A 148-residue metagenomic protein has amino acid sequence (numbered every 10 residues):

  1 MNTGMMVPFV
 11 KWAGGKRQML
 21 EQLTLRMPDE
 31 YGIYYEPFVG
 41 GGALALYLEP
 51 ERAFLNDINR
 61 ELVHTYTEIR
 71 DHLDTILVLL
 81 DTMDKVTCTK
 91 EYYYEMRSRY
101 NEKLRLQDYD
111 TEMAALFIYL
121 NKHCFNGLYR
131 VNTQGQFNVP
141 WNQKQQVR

Functional and structural regions predicted by a protein language model:
N2-Q18, L25-D29, H72-R148: SAM-dependent nucleic-acid methyltransferase catalytic core
R17-L20, V39: Short amphipathic alpha-helical segment that frequently serves as the phosphate-/nucleotide-binding helix
D29-V86: Conserved S-adenosyl-L-methionine
